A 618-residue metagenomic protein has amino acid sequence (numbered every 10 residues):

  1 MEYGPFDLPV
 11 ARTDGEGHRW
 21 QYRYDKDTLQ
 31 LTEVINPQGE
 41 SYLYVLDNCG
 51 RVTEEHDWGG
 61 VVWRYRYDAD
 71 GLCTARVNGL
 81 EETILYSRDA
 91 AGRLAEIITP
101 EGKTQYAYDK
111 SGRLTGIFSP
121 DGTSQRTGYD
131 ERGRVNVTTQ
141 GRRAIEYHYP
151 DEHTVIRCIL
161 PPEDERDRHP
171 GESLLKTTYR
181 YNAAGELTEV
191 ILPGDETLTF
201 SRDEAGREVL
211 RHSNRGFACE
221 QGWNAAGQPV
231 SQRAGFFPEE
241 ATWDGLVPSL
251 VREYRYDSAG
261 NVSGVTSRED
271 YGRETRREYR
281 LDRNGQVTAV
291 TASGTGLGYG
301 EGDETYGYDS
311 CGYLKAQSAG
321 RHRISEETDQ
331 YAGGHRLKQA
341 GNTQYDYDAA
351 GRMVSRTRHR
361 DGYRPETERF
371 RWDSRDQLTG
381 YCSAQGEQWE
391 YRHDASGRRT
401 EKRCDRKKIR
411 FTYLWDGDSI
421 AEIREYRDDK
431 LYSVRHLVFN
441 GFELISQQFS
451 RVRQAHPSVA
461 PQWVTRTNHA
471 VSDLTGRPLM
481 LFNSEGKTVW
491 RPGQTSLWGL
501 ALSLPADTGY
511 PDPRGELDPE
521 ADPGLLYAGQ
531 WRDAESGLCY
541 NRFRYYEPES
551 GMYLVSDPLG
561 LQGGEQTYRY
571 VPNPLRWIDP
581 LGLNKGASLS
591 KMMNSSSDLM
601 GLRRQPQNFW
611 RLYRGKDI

Functional and structural regions predicted by a protein language model:
M1-Y308, G312-Q330, G334-Y347, G351-E390 (+7 more regions): Extended charged/polar low-complexity repeat regions
G320-G333, S458-R542, E549, L575-W577: A motif-centric feature for acidic-aromatic and gly/ser/thr-rich catalytic loops and repeats
Q385, G529-R532, D617: Short, flexible loop/turn elements at secondary-structure junctions
F439-S458: Trp/Tyr-centric glycan-recognition "aromatic platform" motifs on solvent-exposed beta-strand/loop surfaces
L500-L504, T508, R544-L554, P558 (+1 more regions): Short, low-complexity export/processing leader segments characterized by acidic and small residues
G586-I618: Catalytic toxin/effector domains delivered as secreted proteins or via bacterial secretion systems
